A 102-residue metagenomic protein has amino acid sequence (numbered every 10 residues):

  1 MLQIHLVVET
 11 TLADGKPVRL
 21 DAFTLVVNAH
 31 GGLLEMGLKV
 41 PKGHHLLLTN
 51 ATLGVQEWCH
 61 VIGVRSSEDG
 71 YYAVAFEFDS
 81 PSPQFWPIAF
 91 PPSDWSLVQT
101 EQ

Functional and structural regions predicted by a protein language model:
M1-Q102: Structured alpha-helical
